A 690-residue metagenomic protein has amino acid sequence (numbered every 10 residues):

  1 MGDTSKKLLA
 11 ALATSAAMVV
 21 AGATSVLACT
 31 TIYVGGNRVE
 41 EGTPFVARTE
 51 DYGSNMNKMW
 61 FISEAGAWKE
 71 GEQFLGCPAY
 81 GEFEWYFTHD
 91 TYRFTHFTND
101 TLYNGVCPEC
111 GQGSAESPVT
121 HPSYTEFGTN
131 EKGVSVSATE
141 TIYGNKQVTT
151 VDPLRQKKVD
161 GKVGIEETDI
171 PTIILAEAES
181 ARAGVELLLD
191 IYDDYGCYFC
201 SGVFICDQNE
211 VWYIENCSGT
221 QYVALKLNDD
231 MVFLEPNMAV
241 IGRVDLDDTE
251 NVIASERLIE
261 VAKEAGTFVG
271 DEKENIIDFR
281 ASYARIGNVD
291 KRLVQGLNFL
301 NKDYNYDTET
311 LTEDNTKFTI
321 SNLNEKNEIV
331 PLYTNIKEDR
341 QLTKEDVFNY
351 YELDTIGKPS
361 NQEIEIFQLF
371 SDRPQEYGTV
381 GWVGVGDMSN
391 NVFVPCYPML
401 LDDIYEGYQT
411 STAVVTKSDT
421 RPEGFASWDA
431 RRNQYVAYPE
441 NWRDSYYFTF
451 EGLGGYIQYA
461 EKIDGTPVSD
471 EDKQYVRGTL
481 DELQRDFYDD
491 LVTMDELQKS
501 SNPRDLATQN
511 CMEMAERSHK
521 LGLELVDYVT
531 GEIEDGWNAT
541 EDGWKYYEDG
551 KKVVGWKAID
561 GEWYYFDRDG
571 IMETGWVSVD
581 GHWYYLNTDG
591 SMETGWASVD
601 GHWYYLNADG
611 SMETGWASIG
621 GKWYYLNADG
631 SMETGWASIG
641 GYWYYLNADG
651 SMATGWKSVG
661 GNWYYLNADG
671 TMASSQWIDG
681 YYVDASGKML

Functional and structural regions predicted by a protein language model:
M1-L12: Bacterial N-terminal signal peptides that target proteins for export
A13-A21: Bacterial N-terminal signal peptides
A23-A28: Sec/Tat signal peptide C-region and signal peptidase I cleavage site
C29-E167, L187-E313, K317: A contiguous strand-loop segment
C29-E72, G196, Q208, R243-E532: C-terminus-biased signal that marks the final domain/tail of proteins
P171-E177: Short, well-ordered beta-strand elements within core beta-sheets of diverse protein domains
E177-F199, E338-D339, S371-P374: Secondary-structure boundary elements
I533-L690: Extracellular adhesion/carbohydrate-binding repeat motifs centered on closely spaced tryptophans
